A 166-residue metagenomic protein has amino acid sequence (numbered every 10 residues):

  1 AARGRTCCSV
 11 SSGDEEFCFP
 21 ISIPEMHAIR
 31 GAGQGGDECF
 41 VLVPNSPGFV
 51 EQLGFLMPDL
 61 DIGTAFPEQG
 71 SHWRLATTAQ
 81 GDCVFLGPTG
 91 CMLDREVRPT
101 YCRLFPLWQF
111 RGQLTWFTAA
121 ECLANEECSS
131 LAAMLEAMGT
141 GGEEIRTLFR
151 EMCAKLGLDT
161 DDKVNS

Functional and structural regions predicted by a protein language model:
A1-S166: Short loop/turn segments that flank or connect secondary-structure elements
